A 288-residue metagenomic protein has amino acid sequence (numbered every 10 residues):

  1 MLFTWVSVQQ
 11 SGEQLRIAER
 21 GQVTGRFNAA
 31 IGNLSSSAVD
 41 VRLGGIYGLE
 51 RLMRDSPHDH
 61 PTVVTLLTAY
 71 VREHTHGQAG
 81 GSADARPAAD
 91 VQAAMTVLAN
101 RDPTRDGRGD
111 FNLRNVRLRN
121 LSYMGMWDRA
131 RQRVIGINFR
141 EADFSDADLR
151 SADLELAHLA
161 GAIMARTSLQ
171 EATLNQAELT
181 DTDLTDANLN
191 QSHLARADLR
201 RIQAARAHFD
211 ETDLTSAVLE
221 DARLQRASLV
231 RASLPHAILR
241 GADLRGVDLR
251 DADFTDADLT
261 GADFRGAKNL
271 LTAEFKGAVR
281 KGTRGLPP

Functional and structural regions predicted by a protein language model:
M1-F3, Q10-I17, L52, R101 (+4 more regions): Short hydrophobic membrane-inserting helices
M1-T68, R72: Membrane-proximal alpha-helical anchors
Q22, D40-R42, D59, V63 (+4 more regions): Positions within the helices of HEAT/ARM-like alpha-solenoid repeats
L49, L67, V91, M95-L98: Hydrophobic core/packing positions within alpha-helical solenoid repeats
L52, Y70, R101-R105, V116 (+1 more regions): TPR/TPR-like alpha-solenoid repeats
E73-H76, N100: Membrane-proximal, non-transmembrane interaction modules that couple membrane proteins to downstream assemblies
M95-D102, G109-D110, N115: Extended amphipathic secondary-structure runs
G107-P288: Tandem repeat scaffolds
